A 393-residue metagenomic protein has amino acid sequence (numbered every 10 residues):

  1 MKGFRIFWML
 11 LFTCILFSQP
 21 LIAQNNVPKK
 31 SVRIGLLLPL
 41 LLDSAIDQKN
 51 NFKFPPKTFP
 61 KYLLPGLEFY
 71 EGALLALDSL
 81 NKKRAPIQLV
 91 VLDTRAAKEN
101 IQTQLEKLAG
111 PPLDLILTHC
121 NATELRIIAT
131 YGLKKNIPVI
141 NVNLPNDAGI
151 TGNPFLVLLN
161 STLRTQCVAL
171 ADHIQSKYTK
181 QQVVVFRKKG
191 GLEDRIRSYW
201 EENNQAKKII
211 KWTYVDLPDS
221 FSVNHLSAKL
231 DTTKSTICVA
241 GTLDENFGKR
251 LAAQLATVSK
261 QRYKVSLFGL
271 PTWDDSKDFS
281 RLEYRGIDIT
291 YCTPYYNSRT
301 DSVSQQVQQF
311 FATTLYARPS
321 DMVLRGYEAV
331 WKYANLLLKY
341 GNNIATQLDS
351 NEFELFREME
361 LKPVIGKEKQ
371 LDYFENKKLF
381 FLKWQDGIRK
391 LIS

Functional and structural regions predicted by a protein language model:
K2-F12, L21-S393: Extracytosolic ligand-binding ectodomains
L16-S18: Hydrophobic membrane-targeting signal helices
